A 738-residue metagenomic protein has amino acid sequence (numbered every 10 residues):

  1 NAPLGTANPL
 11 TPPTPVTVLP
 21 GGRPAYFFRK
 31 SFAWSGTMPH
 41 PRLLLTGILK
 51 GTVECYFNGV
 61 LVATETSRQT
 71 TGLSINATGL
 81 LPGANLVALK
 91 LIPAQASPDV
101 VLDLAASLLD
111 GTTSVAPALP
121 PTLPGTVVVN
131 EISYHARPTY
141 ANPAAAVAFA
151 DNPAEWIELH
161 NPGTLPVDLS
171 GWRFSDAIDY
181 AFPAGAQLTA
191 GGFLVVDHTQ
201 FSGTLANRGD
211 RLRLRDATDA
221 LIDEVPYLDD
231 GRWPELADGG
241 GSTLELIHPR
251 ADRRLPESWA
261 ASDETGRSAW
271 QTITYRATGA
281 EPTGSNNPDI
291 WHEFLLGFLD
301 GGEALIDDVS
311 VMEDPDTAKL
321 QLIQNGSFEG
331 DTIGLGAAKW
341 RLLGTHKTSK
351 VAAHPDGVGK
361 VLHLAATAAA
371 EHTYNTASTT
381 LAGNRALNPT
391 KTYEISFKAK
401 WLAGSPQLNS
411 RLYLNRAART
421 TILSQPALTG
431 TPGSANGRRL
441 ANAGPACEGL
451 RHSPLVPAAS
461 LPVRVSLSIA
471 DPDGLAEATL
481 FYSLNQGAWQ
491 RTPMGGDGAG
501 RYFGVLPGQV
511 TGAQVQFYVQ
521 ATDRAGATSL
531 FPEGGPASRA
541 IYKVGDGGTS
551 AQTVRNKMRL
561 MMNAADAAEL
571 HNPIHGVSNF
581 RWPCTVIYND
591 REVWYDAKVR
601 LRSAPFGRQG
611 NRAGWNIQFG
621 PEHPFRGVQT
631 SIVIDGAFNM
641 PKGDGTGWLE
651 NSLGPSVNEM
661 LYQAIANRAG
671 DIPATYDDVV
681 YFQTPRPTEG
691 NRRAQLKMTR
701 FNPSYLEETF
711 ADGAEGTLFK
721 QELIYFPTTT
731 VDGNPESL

Functional and structural regions predicted by a protein language model:
N1, A77-P117, I222, A435-G437: An acidic-aromatic loop/edge-strand motif
N1-H40, L73-S74: Extended carbohydrate-recognition surfaces in non-catalytic/accessory domains of CAZymes and lectin-like proteins
A2-P3, P24, F32, G36-G59 (+2 more regions): Aromatic-lined ligand-binding clefts that engage carbohydrates, nucleic acids, or primary amines
W34-G36, L49-G51, P93, N161 (+3 more regions): Extracellular acidic, Ser/Thr/Pro-rich low-complexity tracts
G47, R439-L440, P445, G512 (+1 more regions): Phosphate/dinucleotide-binding and metal-coordinating scaffold of catalytic cores in nucleotide-dependent enzymes
E54-T78, G83, L109-G266: Activation on beta-sandwich/Ig-like modules and their edge loops
D263-N442: Extracellular and organelle-lumenal recognition/adhesion modules and their flexible linkers in secreted
G266, Q425-Y588, E592: Glycan-association/targeting regions that enable binding to alpha-glucans and other polysaccharides
